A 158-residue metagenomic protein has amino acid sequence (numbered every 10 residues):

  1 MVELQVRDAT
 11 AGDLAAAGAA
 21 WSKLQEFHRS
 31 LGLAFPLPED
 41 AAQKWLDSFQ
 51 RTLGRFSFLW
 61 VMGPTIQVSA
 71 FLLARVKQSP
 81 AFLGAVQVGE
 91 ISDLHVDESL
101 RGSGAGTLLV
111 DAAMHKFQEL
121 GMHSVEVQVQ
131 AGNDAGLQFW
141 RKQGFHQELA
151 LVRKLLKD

Functional and structural regions predicted by a protein language model:
M1-A15, D158: Conserved N-terminal entry element of GNAT/NAT acetyltransferase domains
Q25-S48: Conserved GNAT-fold acetyl-CoA-binding loop/helix
D47-V61, E90, H146: A short helix-loop-beta-strand connector motif used in the catalytic cores of GNAT acetyltransferases and, in some
V61, Q67-V76, E90, H95: Conserved beta-strand in the GNAT
G84-E98, A150-R153: Conserved acetyl-CoA binding element of GNAT-fold acetyltransferases
L100, G104-A112: Conserved acetyl-CoA pyrophosphate-binding loop and the N-cap/start of the following alpha-helix in GNAT-like
T107, A131-L149: Conserved active-site alpha-helix within GNAT-family acetyltransferase domains
Q118-Q128: Conserved GNAT acetyl-CoA-binding A-motif
